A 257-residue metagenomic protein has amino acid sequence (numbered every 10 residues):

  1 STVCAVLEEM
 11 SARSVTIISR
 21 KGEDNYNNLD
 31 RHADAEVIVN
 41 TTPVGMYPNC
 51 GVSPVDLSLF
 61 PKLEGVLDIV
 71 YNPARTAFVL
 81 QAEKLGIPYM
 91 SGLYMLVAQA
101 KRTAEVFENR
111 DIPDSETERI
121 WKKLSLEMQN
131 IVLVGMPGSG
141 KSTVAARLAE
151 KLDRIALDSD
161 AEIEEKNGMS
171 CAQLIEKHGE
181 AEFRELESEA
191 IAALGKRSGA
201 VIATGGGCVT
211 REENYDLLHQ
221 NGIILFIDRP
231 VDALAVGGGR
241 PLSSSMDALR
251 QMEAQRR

Functional and structural regions predicted by a protein language model:
E9-Y26, D160-N167: NAD(P)-binding Rossmann-fold cofactor-contacting core
G22-Y89, C208-Y215: Rossmann-like adenosine-cofactor binding region
V70-Q129: Adenosine-phosphate binding glycine-rich loop
L133: Hydrophobic anchor at the beta1->P-loop junction of P-loop NTPases
M136: P-loop (Walker A) phosphate-binding loop of NTP-binding proteins
K141: Conserved lysine of the Walker
D158-H219, R250: ATP-dependent small-molecule kinase phosphotransfer cores that center on conserved nucleotide phosphate-binding segments
Q220-R257: A glycine- and Lys/Arg-enriched "phosphate-lid" helix/loop adjacent to the NTP-binding pocket of small-molecule kinases
